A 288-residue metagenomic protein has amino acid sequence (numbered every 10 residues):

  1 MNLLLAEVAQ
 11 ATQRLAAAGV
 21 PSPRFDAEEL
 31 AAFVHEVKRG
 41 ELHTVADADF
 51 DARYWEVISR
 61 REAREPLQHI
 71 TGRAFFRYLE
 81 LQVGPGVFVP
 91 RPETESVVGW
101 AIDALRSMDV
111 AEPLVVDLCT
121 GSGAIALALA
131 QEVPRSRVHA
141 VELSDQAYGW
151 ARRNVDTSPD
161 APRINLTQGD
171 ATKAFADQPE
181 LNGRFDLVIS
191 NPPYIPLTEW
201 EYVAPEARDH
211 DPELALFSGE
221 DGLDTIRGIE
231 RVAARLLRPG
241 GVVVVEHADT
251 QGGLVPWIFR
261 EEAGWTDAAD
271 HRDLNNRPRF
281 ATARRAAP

Functional and structural regions predicted by a protein language model:
M1-L42: Non-catalytic accessory regions of SAM-dependent methyltransferases
L15, L105, V155, A233 (+1 more regions): Conserved hydrophobic residues forming the short capping helix/wall of the S-adenosyl-L-methionine
V20, V133-R135, D156-A161, L236 (+1 more regions): Short helix-capping segments at alpha-helix termini
E29-D103: Conserved AdoMet
L30, R64, T94, I125 (+6 more regions): Residue-level signal for inorganic ion chemistry
S96-Y202: Conserved SAM/SAH cofactor-binding pocket of Class I
Y194-T225: Mobile active-site "lid"/loop adjacent to the S-adenosyl-L-methionine
E220-R284: Conserved Class I SAM-dependent methyltransferase catalytic core
